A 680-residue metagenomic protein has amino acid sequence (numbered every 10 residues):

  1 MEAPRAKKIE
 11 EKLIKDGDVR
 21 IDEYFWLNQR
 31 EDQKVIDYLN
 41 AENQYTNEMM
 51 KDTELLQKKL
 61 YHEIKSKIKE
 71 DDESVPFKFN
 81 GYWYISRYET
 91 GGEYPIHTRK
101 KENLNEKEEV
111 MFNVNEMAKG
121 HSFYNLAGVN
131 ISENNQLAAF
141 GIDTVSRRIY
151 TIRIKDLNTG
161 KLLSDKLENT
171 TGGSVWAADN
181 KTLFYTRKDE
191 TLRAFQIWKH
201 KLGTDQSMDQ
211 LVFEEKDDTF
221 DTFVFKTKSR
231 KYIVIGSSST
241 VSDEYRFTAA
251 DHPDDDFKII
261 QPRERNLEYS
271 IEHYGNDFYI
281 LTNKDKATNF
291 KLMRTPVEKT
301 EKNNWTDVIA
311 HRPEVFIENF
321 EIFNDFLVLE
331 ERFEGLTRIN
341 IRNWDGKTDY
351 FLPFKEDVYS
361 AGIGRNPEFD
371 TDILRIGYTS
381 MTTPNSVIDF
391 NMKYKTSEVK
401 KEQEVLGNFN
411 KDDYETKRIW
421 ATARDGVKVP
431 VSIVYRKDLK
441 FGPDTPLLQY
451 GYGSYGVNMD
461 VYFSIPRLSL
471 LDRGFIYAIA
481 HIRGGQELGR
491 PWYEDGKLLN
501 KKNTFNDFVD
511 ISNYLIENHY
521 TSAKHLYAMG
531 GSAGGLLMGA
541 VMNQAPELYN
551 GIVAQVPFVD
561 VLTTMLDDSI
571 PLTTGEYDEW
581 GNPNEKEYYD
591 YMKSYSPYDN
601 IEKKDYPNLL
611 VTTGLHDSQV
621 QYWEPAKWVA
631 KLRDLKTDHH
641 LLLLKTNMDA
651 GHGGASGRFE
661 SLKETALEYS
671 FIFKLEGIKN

Functional and structural regions predicted by a protein language model:
M1-I373, G377-N385, D389-K393, N410 (+3 more regions): Beta-propeller folds
D18-V19, N103-L104, L470-L471, E602-D605 (+1 more regions): Extracellular/periplasmic catalytic domains that process cell-envelope and extracellular macromolecules
W83, Y88, E116, D143 (+6 more regions): Short beta-turn/strand-loop junction motif enriched in small, turn-promoting residues
S86, L281, E330, G377 (+4 more regions): Short hydrophobic segments within beta-strands
Y88, N283, T379, Y450-S454 (+3 more regions): Glycine-rich His-Gly loop
N115-V129, F140-R147, K161, F390-T396 (+6 more regions): Cap/lid segment of the alpha/beta-hydrolase catalytic domain
D221, R230, S242, N266-E268 (+21 more regions): Active-site lining segments that contact anionic ligands and/or coordinate catalytic metals
I479-N680: Active-site-proximal cap/loop segments of hydrolase catalytic domains
